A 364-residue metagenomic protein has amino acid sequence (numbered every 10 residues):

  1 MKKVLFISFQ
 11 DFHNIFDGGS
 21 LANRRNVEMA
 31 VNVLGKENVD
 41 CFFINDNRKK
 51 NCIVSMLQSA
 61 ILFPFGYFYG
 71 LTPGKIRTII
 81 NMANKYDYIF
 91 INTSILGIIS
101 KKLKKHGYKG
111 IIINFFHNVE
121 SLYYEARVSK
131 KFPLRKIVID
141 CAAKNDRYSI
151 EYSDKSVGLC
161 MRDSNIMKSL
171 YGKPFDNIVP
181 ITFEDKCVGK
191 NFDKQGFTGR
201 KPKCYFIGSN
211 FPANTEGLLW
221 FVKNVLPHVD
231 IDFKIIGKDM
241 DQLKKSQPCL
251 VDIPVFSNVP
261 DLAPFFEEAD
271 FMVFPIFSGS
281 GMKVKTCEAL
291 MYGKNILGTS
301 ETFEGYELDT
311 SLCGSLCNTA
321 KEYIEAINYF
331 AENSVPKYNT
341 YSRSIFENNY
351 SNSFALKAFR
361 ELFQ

Functional and structural regions predicted by a protein language model:
M1-N45, N84, N224: N-terminal subdomain of nucleotide-sugar transferases
A22, P180-Q247, V255, V259-P260 (+1 more regions): Conserved catalytic-core segment of nucleotide-activated headgroup transferases in glycan assembly
R77-I80, V119-E120, L134-S156: Membrane-proximal helix-turn-helix segments that form the acceptor-binding/catalytic region of lipid-linked
G107-A126: Active-site proximal beta-strand in glycosyltransferases
R147-N191: Donor nucleotide-sugar binding/catalytic pocket of nucleotide-sugar-dependent glycosyltransferases
P264-G281, Y292-K294: Acidic donor-binding loop of glycosyltransferase active sites
K285-M291, N295-T299: Short hydrophobic beta-strand element within catalytic cores of glycosyltransferases and related nucleotide-activated
S334-Q364: A charged, aromatic-enriched C-terminal amphipathic alpha-helix characteristic of glycosyltransferases across folds
